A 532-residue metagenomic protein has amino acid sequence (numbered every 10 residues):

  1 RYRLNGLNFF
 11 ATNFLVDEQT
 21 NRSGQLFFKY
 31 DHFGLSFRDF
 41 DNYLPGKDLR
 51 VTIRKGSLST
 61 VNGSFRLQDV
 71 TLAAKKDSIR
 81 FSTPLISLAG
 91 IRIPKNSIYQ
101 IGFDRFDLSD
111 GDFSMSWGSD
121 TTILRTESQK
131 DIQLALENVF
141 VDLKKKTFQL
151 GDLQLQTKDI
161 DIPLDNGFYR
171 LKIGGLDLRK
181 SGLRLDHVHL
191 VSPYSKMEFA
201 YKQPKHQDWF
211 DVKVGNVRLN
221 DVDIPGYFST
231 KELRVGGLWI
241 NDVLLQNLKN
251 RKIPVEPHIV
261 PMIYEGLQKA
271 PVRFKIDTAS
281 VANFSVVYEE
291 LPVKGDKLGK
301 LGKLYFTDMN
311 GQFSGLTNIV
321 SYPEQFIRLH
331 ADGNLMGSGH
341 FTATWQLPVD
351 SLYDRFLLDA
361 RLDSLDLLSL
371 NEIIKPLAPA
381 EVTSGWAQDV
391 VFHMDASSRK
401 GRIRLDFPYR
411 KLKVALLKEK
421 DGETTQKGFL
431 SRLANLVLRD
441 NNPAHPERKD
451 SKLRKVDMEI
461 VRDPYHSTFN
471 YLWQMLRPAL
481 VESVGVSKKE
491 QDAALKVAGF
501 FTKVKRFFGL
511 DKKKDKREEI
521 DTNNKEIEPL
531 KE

Functional and structural regions predicted by a protein language model:
R1-S181, D242, V260-F356: Elongated, acidic membrane-bridging lipid-handling scaffolds and related periplasm/extracellular "bridge/tunnel" systems
T52, K196-W209: A cross-kingdom feature marking solvent-exposed beta-strand/loop segments within repeated, beta-rich binding/scaffold
V70, I173, V188, V222-D223: A structural feature that tracks compact, well-ordered secondary-structure segments with a strong bias toward
P193, V243, R410-L412: Structural signature of outer-membrane beta-barrel domains
V217: Conserved, mostly hydrophobic/aromatic
N247-N250, V414-L416: Outer-membrane beta-barrel proteins
P348, R361, P376-E532: Extended terminal
